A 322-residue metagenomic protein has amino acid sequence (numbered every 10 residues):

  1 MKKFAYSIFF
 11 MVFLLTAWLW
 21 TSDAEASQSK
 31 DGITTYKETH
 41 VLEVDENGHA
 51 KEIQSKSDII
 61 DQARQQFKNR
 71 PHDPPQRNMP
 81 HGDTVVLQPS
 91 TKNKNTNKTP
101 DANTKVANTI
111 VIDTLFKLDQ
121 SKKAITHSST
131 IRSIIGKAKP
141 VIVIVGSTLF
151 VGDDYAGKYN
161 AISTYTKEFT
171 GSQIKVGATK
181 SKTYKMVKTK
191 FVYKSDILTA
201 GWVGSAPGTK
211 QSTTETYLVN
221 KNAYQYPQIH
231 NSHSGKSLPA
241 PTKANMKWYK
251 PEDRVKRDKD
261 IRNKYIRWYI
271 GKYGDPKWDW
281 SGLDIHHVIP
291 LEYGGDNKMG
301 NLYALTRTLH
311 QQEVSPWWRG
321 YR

Functional and structural regions predicted by a protein language model:
M1-F9: Bacterial N-terminal signal peptides that target proteins for export
A5, W20, S27, W318-R322: Short amphipathic alpha-helical segments
F9-W18: Bacterial N-terminal signal peptides
A17-I33: Sec-dependent signal peptide cleavage junction
D31-D284, E292-R322: Nuclease and nuclease-like effector domains acting on nucleic acids or nucleotide cofactors
